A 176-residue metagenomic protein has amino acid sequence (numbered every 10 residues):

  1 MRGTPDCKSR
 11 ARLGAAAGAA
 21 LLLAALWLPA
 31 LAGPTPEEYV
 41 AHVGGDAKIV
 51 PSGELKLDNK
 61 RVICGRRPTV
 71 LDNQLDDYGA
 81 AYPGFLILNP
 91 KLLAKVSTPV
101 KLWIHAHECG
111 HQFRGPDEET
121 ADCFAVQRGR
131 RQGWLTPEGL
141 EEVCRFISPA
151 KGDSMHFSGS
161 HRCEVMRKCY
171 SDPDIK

Functional and structural regions predicted by a protein language model:
T4-G18: Bacterial N-terminal signal peptides that target proteins for export
A17-P29: Bacterial N-terminal signal peptides
G33-Y82: Auxiliary, metal-adjacent structural segments of Zn-dependent hydrolase domains
T69-T98, C109-Q112: Active-site scaffold of zinc-dependent metalloenzymes
K95-W103, G115-E119, F157: Soluble non-cytosolic domains of exported or imported proteins
W103-Q112, D122: Active-site recognition of the HExxH zinc-binding catalytic motif
P116-Q132: An active-site-proximal "capping" alpha-helix that borders the catalytic cofactor pocket
W134-K176: Long, well-structured alpha-helical subdomains associated with metal-dependent extracellular/ecto-lumenal hydrolases
